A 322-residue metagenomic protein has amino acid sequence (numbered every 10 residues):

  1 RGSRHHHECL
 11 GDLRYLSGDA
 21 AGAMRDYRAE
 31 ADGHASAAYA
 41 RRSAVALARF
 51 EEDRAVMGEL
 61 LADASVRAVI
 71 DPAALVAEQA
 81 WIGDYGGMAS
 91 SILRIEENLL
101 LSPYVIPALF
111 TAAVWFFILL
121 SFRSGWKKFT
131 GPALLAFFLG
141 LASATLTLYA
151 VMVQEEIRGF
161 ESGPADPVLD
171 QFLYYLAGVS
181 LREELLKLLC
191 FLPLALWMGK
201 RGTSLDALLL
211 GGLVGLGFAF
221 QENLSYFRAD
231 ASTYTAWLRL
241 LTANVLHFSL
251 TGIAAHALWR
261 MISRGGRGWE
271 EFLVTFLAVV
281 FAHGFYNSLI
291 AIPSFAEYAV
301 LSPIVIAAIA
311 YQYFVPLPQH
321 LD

Functional and structural regions predicted by a protein language model:
R1-D322: Hydrophobic alpha-helical segments at protein termini of multi-pass membrane proteins
